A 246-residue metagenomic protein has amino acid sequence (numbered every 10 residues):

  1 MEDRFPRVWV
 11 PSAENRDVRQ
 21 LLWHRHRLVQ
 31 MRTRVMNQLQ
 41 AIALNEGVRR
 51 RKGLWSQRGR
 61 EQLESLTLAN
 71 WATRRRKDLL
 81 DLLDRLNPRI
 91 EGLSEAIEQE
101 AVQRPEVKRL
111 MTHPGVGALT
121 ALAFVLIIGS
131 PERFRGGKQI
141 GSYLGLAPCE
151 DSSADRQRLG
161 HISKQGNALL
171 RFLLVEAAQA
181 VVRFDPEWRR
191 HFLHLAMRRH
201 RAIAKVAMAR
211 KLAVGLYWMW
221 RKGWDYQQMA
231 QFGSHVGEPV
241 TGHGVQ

Functional and structural regions predicted by a protein language model:
M1-Q246: A detector of single, family-specific signature residues that are central to catalytic or substrate-handling motifs
